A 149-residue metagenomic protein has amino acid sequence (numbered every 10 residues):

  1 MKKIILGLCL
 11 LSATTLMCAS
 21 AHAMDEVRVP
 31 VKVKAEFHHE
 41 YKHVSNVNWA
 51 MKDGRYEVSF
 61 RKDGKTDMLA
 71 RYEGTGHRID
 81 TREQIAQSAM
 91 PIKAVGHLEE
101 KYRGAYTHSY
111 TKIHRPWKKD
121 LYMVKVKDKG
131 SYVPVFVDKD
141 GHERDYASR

Functional and structural regions predicted by a protein language model:
M1-V27: Bacterial Sec-dependent N-terminal signal peptides
H22-R149: Interaction-mediating elements
